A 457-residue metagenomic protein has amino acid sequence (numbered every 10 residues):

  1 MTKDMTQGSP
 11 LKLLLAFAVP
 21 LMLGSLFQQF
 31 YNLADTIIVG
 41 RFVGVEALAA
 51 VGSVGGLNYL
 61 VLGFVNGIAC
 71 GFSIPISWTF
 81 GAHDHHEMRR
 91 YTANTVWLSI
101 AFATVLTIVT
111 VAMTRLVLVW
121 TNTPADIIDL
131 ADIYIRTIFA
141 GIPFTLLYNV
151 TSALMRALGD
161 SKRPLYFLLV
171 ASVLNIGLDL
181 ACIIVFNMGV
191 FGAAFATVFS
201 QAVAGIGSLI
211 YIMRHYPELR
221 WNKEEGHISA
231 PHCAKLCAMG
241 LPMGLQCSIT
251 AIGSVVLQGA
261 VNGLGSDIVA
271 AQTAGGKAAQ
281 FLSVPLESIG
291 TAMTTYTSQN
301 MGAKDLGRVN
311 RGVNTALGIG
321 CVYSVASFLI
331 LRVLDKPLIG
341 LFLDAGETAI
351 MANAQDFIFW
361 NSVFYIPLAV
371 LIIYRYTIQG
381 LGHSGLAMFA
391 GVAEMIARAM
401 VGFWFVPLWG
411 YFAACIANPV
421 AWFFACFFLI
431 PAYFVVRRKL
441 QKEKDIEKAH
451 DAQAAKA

Functional and structural regions predicted by a protein language model:
M1-A18, I76-G141, V185-L241, T297-F364 (+1 more regions): Short alpha-helical transmembrane segments in multi-pass integral membrane proteins
Q7, L11-F30, A34, L57 (+8 more regions): Residue-level signal for short hydrophobic patches within transmembrane helices of multi-pass membrane transporters
A16-D35, T137, Y148, A171 (+4 more regions): Transmembrane helical elements of multi-pass membrane transporters/channels
L21, S25, I37, I74 (+15 more regions): Transmembrane alpha-helix boundary and packing residues in multipass membrane permease domains and related
L26, F30-A49, L118-A125, A181-M188 (+6 more regions): Helix-terminus/linker motif at the lipid-water interface of multi-pass membrane proteins
L48-I108, T145-P164, Q258, A271-D335 (+2 more regions): Small-residue-rich hydrophobic transmembrane alpha-helices
L60-G63, N175-D179, G205-L209, F281-V284 (+3 more regions): Hydrophobic transmembrane alpha-helices of multi-pass small-molecule transporters
A69, T137-R156, P164-S172, A193-S208 (+4 more regions): Short runs within selected transmembrane alpha-helices of multi-pass transporters and secretion channels
